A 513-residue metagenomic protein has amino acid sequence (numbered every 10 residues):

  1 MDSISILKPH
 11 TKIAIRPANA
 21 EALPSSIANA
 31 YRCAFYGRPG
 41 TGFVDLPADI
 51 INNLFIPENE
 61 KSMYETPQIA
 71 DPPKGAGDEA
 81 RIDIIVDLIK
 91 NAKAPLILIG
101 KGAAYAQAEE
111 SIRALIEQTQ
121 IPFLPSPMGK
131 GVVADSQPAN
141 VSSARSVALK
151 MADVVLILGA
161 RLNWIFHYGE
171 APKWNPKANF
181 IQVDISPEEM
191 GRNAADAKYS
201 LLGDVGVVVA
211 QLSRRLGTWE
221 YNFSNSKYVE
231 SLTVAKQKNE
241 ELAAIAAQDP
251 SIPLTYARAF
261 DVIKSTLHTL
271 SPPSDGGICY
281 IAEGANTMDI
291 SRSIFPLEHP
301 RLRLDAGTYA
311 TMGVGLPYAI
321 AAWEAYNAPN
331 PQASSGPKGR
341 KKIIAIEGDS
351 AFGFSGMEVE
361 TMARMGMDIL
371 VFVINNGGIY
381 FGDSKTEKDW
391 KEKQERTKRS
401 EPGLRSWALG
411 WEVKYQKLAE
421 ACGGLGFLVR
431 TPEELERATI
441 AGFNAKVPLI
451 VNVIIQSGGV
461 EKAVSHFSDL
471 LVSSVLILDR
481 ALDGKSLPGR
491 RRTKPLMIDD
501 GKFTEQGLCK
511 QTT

Functional and structural regions predicted by a protein language model:
M1-W219, T266, D368-V371: N-terminal alpha/beta PP-like core and its mobile active-site loop of ThDP/TPP-dependent enzymes
I6-H10, P57-A70, K236-A247, H299-L302 (+2 more regions): Gly-rich Lys/Arg/Thr-decorated short loops/hinges at beta-loop-alpha junctions or inter-strand turns that position
I13, K90-L96, T269, G339-I343 (+1 more regions): Short, surface-exposed connector motifs at secondary-structure boundaries
N29, A80-I84, V208-Q211, R258-V262 (+3 more regions): Well-ordered alpha-helical segments embedded in enzymatic catalytic cores
P39-F43, W219-A235, P273-I278, I450: Flexible, glycine/charged-enriched surface loops at secondary-structure junctions
Y64-R81, N225-P253: Long, charged amphipathic helices and adjacent flexible linkers at domain junctions
S146-M151, M190-N193, L202, V209 (+2 more regions): Thiamine diphosphate
T233-G336: Active-site diphosphate/adenylate-binding microenvironment
